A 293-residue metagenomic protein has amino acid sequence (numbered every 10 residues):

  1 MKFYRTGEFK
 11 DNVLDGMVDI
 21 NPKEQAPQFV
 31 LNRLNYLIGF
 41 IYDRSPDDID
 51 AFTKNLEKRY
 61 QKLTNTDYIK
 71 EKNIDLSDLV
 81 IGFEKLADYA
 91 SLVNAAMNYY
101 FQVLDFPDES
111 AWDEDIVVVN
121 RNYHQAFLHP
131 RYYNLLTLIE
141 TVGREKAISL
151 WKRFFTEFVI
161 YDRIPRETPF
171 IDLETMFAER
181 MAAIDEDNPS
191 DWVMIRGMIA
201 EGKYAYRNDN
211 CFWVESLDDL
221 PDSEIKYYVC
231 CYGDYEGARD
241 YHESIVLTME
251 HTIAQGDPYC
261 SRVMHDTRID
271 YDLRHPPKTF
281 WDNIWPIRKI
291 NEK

Functional and structural regions predicted by a protein language model:
M1-K203, F212-C230, R239-D240, I245-Y259 (+1 more regions): N-terminal accessory segment detector
N210, Y235: Conserved adenosyl
